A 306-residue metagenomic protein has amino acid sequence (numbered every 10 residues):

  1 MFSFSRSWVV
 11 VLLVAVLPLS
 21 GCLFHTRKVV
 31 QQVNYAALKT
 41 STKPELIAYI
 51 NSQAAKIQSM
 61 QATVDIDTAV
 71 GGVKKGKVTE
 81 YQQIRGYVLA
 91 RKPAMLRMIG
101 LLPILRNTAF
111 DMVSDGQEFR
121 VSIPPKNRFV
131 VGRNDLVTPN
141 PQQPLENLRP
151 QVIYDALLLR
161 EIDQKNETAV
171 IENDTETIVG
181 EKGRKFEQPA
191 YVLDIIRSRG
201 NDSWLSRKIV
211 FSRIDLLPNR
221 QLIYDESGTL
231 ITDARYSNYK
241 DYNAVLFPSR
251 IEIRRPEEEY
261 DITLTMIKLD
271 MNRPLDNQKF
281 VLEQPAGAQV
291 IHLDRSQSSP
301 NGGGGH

Functional and structural regions predicted by a protein language model:
M1-C22: Sec-dependent bacterial lipoprotein signal peptides
C22-R85, R295-H306: N-terminal leader/targeting segments and the immediate start of mature chains
L23-F24, V170-G287, H292: Gly/Pro-enriched, hydrophobic low-complexity segments that function as extracytoplasmic propeptides/linkers
F24-T26, P93-D155, A288: An acidic-aromatic
S41-P44, I123-L205, Q284: Flexible, processing/modification-adjacent segments and terminal tails in exported/periplasmic/extracellular proteins
Y49, R85-A90, M112, A234-D241: Extended lipid/amphipathic-ligand handling interfaces
V64-I66, K92-A94, G100-I104, G116 (+4 more regions): A mature extracytoplasmic/lumenal domain signature
I66-F110: Post-signal peptide N-terminal segment of secreted/secretory-pathway proteins
